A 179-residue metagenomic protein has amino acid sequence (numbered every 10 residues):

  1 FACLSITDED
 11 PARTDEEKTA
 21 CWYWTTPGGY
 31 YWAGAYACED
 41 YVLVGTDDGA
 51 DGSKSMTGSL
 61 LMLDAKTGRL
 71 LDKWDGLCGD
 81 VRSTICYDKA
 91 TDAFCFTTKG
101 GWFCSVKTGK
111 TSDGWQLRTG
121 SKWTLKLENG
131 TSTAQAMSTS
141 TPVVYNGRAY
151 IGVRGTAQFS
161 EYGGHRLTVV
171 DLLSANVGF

Functional and structural regions predicted by a protein language model:
F1-F179: Extracytoplasmic/lumenal domain signature
